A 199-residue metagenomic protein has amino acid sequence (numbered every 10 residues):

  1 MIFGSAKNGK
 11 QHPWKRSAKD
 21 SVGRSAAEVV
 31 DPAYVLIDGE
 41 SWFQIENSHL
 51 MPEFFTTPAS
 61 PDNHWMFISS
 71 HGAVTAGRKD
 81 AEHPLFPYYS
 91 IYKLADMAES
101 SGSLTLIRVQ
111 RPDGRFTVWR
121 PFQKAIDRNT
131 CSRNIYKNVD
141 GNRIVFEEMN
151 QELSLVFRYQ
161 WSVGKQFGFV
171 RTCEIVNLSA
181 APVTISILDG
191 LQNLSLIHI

Functional and structural regions predicted by a protein language model:
M1-I197: Anionic coordination/interaction segments
